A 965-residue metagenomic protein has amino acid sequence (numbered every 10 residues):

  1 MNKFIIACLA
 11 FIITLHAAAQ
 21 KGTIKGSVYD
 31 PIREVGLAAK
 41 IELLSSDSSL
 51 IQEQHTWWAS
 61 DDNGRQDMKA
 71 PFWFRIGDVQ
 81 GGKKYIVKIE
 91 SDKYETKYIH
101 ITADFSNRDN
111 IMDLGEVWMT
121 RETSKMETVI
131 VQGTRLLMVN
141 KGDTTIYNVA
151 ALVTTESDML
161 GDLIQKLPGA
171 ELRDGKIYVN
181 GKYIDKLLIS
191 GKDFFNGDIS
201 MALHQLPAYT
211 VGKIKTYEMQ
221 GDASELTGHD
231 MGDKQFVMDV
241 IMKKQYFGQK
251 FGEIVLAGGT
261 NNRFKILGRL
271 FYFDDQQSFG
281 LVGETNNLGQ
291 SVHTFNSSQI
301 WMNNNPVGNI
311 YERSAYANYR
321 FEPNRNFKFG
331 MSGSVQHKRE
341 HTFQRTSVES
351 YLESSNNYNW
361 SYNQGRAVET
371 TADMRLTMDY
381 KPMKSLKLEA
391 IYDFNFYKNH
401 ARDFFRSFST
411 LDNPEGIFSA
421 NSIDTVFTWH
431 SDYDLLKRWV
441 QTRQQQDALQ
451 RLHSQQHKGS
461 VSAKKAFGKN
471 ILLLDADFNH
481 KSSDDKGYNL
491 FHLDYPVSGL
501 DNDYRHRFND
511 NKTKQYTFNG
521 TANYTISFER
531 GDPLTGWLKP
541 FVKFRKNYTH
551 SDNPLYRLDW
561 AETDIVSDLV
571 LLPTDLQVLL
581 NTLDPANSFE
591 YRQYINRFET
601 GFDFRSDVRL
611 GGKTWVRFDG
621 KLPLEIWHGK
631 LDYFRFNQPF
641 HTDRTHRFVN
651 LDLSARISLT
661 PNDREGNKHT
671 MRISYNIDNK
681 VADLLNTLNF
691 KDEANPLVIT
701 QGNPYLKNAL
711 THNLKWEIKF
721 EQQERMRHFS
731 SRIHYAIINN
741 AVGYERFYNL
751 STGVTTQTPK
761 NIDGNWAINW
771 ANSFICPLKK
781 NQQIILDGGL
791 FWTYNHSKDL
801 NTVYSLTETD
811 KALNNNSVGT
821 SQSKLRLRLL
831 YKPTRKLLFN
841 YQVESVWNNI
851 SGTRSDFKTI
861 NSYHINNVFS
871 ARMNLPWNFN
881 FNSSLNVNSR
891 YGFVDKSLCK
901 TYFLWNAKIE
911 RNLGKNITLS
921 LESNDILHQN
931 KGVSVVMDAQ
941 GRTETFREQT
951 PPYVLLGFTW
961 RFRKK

Functional and structural regions predicted by a protein language model:
Y29, E42-L44, K88-D92, D109-V153 (+4 more regions): Short, acidic, small-residue-rich periplasmic hinge/interaction motif at the N-terminus of Gram-negative outer-membrane
I32-W57, M138-N140: Short, ordered, surface-exposed loop/turn motifs in non-cytosolic proteins
L44, S48-I51, K69-R75, Q80-I101: A short, solvent-exposed loop/turn motif at the edges and junctions of modular extracellular/periplasmic domains
W58-V79, A202: Short, surface-exposed beta-strand/beta-hairpin micro-motifs centered on an aromatic residue
T144-K166, I189-F194, L256-T260: Short, polar/charged loop or turn motifs at beta-strand boundaries
G161-F195, K213, D222-G232: Extracytoplasmic beta-strand/coil segments of soluble accessory domains associated with Gram-negative outer-membrane
D193-Q220, D275: Short acidic/polar hinge/loop motifs at secondary-structure boundaries that mediate gating or recognition
G197-S200, Q220-N262, Q276-K965: Primarily recognizes Gram-negative and organellar outer-membrane beta-barrels
